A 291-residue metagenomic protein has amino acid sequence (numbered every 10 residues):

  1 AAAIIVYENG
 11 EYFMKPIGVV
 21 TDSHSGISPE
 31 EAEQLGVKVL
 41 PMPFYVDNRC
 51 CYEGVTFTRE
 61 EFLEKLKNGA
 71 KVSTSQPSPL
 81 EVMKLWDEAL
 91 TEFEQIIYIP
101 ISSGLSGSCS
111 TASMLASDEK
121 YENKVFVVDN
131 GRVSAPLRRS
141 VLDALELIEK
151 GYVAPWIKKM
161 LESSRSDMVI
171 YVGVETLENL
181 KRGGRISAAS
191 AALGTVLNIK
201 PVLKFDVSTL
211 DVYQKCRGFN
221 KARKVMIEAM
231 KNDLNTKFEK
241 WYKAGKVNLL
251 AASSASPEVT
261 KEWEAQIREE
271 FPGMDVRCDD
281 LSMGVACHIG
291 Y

Functional and structural regions predicted by a protein language model:
A1-F13: Short, Lys/Arg-enriched N-terminal segments with co-localized hydrophobic residues within the first ~10-30 amino acids
P16, H24-K38, P43, Q95 (+5 more regions): Mixed-charge interfacial surface used for oligomerization/domain docking and macromolecular partner engagement
I17-Q76, E81: N-terminal glycine-rich anion-binding loop in soluble enzyme alpha/beta folds
V20-T21, P100-S102, V128-D129: Short beta-strand segments
F57-L63, W86, T91, S113-D118: A short glycine/small-residue-enriched secondary-structure motif
E81-A112: N-terminal glycine-rich phosphate/adenylate-binding segment common to multiple enzyme folds
